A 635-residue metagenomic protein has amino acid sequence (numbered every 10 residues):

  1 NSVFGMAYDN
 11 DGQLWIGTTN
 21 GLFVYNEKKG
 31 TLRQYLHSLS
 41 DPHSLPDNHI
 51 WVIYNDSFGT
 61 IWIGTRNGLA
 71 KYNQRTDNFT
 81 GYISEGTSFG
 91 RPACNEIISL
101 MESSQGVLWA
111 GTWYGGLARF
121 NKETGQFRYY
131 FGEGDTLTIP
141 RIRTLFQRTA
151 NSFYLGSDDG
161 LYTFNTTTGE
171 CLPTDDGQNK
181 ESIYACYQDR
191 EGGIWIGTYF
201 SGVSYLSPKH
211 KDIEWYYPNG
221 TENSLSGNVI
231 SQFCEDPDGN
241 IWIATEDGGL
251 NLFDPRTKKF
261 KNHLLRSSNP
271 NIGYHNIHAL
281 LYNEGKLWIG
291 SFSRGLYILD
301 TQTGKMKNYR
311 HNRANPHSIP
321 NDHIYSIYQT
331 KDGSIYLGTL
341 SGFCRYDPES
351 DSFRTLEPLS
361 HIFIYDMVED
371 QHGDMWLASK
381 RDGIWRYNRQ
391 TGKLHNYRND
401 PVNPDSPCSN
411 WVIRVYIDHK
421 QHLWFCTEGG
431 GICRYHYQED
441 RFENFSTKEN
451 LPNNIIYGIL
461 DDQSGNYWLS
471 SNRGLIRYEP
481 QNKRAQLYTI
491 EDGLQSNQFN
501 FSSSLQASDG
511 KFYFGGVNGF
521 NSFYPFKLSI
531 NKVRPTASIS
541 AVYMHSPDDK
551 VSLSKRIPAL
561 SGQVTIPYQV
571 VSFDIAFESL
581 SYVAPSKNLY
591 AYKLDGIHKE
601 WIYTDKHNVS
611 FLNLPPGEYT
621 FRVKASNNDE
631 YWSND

Functional and structural regions predicted by a protein language model:
N1-S2, H37-I50, G86-I98, D135-R141 (+11 more regions): Residue-level "micro-hotspots" composed of small/polar
N1-V3, Q13, Q126, T136 (+10 more regions): Short, intrinsically disordered, charge-balanced linker/junction segments flanking boundaries in proteins
Y8-D11, N55-F58, E102-Q105, F146-A150 (+8 more regions): Residue-level detector of Asp-centered blade-edge/turn motifs that repeat once per structural unit in beta-propeller
Q13-W15, T60-W62, V107-W109, S152-L155 (+8 more regions): Conserved beta-propeller blade signature
N20-F23, N67-A70, W113-L117, D159-Y162 (+8 more regions): Loop/turn residues immediately N-terminal
N26-G30, N73-D77, N121-G125, N165-G169 (+8 more regions): Short loop/turn segments that connect beta-strands within beta-propeller blades
H372, A378-D382, W411-R414, H419-K420 (+1 more regions): Beta-propeller domains
